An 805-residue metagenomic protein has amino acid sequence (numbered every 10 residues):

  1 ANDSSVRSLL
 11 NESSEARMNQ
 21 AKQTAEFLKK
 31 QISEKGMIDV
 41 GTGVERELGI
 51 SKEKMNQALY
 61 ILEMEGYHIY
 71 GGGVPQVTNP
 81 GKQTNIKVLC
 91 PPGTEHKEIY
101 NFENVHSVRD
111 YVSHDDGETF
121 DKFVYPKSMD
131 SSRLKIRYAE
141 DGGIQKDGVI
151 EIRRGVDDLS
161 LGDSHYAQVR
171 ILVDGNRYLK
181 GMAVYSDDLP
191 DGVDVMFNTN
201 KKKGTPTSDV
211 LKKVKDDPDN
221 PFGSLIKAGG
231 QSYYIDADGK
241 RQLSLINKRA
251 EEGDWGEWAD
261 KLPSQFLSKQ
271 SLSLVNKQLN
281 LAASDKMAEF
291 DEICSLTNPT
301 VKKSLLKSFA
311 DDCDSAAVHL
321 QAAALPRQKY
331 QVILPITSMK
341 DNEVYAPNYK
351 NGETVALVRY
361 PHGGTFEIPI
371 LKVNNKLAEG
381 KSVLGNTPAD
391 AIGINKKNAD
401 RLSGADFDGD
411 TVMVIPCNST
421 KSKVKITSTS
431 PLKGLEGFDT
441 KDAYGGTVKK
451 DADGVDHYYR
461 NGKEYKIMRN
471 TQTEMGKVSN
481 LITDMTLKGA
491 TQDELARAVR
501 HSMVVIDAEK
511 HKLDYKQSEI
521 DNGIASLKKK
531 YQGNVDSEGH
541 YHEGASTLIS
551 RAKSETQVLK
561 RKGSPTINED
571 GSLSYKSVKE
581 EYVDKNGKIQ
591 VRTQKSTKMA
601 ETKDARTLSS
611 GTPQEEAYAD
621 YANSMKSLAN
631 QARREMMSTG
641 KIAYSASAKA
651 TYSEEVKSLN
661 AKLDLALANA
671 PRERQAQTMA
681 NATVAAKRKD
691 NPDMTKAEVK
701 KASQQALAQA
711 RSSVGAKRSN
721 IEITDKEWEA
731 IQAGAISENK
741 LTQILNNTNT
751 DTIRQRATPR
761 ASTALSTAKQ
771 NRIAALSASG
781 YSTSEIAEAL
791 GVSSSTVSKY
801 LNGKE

Functional and structural regions predicted by a protein language model:
N2-L384, A391-G404, P416-E805: Beta-strand-enriched accessory nucleic-acid recognition/scaffold domains that flank the catalytic cores of large
D410-V414: A short beta-strand element within the Helicase C-terminal
